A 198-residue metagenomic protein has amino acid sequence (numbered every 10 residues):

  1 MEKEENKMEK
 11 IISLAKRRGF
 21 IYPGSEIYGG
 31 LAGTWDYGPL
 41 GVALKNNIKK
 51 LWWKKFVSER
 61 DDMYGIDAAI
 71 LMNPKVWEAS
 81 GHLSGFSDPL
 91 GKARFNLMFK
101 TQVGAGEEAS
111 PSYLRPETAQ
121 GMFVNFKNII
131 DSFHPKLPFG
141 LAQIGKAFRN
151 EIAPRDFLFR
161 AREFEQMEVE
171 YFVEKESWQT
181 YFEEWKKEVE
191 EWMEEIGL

Functional and structural regions predicted by a protein language model:
E2-L198: TRNA-recognition modules of translation machinery and tRNA-sensing kinases, especially anticodon-binding
